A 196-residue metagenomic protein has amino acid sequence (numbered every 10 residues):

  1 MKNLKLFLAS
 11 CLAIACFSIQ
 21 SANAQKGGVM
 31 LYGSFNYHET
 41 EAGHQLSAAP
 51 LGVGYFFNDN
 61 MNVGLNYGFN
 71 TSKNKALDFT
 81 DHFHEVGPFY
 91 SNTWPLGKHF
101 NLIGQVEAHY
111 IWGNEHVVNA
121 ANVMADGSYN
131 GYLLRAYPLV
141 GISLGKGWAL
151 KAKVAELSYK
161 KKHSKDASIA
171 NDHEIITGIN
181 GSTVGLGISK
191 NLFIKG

Functional and structural regions predicted by a protein language model:
M1-G27, F193-G196: Cleavable N-terminal export/targeting peptides
A24-Y37: Transmembrane beta-strand segments of Gram-negative outer membrane beta-barrel proteins
G33-N36, N119-M124, S168-D172: Extracytoplasmic loops and strand-loop junctions of Gram-negative outer membrane beta-barrel proteins
N36-G52, N66, K73, H173: Surface-exposed strand-loop-strand hairpins of Gram-negative outer-membrane beta-barrel proteins
L51-Y137, I142-W148, S182-G196: Gram-negative (and chloroplast) outer-membrane scaffold detector with strong preference for beta-barrel transmembrane
K153-A155: Internal, hydrophobic beta-strand segments that form the core of beta-sheet-rich folds
S158, H163-H173: Short, flexible helix-coil linker/hinge segments at the edges of structured domains or between repeats
D172-G181: Individual transmembrane alpha-helices with interfacial aromatic-anchor signatures
